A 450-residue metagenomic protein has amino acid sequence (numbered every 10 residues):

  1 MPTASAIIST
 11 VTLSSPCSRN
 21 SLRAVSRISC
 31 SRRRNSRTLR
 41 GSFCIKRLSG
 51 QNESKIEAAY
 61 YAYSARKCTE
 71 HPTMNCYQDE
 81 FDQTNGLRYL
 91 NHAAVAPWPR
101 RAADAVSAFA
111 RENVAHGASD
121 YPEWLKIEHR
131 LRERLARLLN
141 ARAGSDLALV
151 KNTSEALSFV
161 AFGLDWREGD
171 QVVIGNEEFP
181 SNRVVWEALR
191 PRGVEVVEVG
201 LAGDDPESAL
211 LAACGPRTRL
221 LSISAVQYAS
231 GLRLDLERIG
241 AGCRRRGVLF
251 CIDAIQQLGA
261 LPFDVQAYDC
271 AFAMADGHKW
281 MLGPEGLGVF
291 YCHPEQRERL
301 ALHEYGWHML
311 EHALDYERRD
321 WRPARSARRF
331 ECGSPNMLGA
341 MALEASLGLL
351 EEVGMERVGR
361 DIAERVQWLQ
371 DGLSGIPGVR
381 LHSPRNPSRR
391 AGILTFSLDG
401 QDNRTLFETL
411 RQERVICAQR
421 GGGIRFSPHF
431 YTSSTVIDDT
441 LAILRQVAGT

Functional and structural regions predicted by a protein language model:
T10: Conserved SAM-binding loop
S14, R27-I28, R33, R47 (+3 more regions): General secretory precursor processing signal
R23-Y61: Polybasic, low-complexity intrinsically disordered segments
E57-T450: Pyridoxal 5′-phosphate
